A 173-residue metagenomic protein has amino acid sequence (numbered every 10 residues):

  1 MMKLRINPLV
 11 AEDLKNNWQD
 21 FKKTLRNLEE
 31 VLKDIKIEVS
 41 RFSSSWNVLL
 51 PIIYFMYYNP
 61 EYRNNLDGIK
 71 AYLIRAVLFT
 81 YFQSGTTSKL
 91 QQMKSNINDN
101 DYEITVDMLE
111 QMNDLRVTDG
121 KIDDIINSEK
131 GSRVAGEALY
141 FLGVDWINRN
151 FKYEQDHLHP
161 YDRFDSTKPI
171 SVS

Functional and structural regions predicted by a protein language model:
M1-L115: A cross-family structural signal marking well-folded subdomains
V77-S173: Intrinsically disordered, low-complexity N-proximal targeting/linker segments that flank membranes
